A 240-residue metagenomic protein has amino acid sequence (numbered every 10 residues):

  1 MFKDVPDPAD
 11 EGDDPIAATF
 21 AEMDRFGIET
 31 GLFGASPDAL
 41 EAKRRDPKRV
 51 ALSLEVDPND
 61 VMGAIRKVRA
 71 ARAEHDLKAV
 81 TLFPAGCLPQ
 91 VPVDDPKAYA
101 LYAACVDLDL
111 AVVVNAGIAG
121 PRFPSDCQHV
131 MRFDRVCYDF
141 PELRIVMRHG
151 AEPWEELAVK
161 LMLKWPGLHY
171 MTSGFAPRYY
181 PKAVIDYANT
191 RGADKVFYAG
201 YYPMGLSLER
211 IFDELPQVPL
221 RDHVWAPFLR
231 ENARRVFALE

Functional and structural regions predicted by a protein language model:
M1-T30, G192-F197, G205-E240: Mid-to-C-terminal alpha-helical segments outside catalytic/metal-binding sites
G12-E22, D60-R72, E155: Short, acidic/polar
A21-E29, D46, D107-L108, D139-L143: A structural motif corresponding to the C-terminal end of an alpha-helix and its immediate exit/capping segment
M23, A71, C105, H149 (+4 more regions): Conserved, mostly hydrophobic/aromatic
E29, P37-G120, P124-C127, K164: Active-site gating/metal-coordination segments in enzymes
G34, F83, A199: Conserved residues at the C-terminal ends of beta-strands
V61-R66, R178-A183, S207: Short, charged, surface-exposed secondary-structure boundary motifs
K78-A79, P92-F197: Catalytic pocket-lining loop regions of alpha/beta-barrel enzymes, especially the amidohydrolase/enolase/GH5 lineages
